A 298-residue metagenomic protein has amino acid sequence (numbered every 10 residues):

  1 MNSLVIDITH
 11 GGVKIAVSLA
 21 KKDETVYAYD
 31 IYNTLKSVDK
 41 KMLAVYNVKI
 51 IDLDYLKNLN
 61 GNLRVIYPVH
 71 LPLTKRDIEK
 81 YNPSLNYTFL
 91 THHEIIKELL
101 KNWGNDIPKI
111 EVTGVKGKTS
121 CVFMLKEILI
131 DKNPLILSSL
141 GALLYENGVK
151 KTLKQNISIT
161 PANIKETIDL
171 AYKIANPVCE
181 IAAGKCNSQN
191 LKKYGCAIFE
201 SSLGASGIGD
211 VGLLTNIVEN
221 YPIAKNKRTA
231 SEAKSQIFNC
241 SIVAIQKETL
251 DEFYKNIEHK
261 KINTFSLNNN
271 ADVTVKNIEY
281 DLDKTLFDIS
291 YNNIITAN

Functional and structural regions predicted by a protein language model:
M1-E111, C186, N270-D288: Short, basic phosphate-binding NTP loop
N2, E24-Y27, N133, V211 (+2 more regions): Residues at the starts of beta-strands that form the adenosine-phosphate
V26-D30, P134-I136, I198: Short beta-strand "acidic-cap" motif of Rossmann-like dinucleotide-binding folds
Y32, L140, T249: Residues in the short beta-alpha loop(s) of Rossmann-like NAD(P)-binding domains
V38-N58, T167-L170, A175-P177, G195-S201: A short, well-structured beta->alpha microelement
T74-I78, A175-E200, G204-N298: Acidic, Mg2+-coordinating active-site environments of NTP-dependent enzymes
I96-A142, N147-V149: Walker A (P-loop) phosphate-binding motif
N156-L170: Active-site glycine-rich loop that binds ribose-phosphate moieties when present
